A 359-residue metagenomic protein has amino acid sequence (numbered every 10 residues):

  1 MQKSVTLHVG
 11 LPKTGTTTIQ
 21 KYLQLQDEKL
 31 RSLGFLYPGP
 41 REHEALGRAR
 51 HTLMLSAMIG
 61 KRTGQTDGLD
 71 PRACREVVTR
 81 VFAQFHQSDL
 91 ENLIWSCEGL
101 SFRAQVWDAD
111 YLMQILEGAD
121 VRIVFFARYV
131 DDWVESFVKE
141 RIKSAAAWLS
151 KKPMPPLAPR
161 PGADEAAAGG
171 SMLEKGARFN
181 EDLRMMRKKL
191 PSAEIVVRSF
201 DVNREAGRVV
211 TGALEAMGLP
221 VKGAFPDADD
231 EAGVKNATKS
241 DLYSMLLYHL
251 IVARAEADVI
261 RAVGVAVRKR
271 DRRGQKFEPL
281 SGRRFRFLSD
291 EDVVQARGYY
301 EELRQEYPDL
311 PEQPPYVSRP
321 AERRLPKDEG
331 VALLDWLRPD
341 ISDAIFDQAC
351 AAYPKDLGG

Functional and structural regions predicted by a protein language model:
Q2-G359: Anion-recognition interface
